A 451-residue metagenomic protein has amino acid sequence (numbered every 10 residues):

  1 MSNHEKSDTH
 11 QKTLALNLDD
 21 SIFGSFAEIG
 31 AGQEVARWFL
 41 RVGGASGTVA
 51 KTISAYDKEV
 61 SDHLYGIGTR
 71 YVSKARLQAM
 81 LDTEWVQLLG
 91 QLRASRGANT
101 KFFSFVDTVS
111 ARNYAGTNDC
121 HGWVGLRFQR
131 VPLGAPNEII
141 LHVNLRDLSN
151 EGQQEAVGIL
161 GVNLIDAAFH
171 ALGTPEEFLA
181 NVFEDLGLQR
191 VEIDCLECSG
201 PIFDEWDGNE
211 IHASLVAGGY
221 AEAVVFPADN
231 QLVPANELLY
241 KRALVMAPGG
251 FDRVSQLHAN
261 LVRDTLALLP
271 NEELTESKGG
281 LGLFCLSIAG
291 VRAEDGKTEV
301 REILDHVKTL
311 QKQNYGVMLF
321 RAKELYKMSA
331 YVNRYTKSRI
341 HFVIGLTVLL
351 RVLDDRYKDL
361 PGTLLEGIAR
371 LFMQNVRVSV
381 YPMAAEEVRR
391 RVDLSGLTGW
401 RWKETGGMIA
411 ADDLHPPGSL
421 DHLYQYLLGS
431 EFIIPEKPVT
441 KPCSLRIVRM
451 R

Functional and structural regions predicted by a protein language model:
S2-R451: Nucleotidyltransferase catalytic core that binds NTPs
